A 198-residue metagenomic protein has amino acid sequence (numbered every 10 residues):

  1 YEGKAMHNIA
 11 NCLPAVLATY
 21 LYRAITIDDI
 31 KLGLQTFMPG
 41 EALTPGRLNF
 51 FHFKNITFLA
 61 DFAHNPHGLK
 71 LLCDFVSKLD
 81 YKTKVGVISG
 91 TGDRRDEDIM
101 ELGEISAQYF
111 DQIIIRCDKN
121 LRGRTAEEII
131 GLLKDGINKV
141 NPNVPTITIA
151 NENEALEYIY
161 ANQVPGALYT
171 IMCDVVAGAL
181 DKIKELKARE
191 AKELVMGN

Functional and structural regions predicted by a protein language model:
A5, L17-N198: ATP-dependent carboxylate-amine ligase
H7-C12: Conserved phosphate/anionic-ligand binding catalytic regions in large, soluble enzymes, centered on
